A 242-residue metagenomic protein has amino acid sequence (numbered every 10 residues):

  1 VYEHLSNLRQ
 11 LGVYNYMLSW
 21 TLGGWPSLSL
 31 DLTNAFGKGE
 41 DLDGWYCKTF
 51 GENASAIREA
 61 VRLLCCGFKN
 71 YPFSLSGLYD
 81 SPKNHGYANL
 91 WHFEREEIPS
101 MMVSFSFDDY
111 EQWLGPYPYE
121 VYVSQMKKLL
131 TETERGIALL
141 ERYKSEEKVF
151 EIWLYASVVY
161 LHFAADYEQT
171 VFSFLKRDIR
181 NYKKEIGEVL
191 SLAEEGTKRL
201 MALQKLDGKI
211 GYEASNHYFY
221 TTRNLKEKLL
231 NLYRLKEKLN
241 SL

Functional and structural regions predicted by a protein language model:
V1-L242: Substrate-binding groove of N-acetylhexosamine-processing glycoside hydrolases
